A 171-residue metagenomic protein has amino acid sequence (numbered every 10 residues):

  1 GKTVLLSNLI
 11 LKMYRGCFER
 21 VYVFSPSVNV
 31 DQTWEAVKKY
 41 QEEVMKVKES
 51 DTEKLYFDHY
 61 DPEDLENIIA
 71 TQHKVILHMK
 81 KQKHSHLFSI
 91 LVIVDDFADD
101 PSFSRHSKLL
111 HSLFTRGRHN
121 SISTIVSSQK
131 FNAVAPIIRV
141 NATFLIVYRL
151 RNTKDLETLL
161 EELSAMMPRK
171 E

Functional and structural regions predicted by a protein language model:
G1-G16, P26-V30, W34-E35, Y60-K170: Conserved P-loop NTPase motor cores
V21: An amphipathic, basic-hydrophobic helix/alpha-beta surface used to engage anionic, phosphate-rich ligands or surfaces
T33-K46: Short, aromatic/basic amphipathic alpha-helical patches
M45-E63, Y148: Short acidic-hydrophobic, aromatic-tinged amphipathic segments that line or gate anion-handling sites
